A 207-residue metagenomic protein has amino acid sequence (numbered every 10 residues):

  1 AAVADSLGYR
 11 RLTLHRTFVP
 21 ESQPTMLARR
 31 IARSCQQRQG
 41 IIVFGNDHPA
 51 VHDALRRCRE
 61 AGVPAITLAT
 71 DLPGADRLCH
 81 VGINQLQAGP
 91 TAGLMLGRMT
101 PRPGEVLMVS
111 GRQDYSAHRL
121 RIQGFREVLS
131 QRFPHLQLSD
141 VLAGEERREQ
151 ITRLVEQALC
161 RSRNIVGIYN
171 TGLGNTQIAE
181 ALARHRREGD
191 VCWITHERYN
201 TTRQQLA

Functional and structural regions predicted by a protein language model:
A1, E105-V109: Conserved beta-strand elements of the Class I
A1-R29: Amphipathic helical "hinge" segments at domain boundaries
H15-M26, D47, V81-T91, M108-E127 (+3 more regions): Hinge/beta->alpha junction and helix N-cap segments in small-molecule ligand-binding domains
S34-R38, T100-P103, A158-N164: Glycine-rich phosphate-binding loop signature in dinucleotide/nucleotide-binding domains
R38, R77, N164-I165, A207: Local beta-strand N-terminus motif with an aromatic residue
I41-R59, F125, D140-T201: Hydrophobic alpha-helical
A50-Q87, Y199-Q205: Flexible loop/hinge segments that line or gate small-molecule binding clefts
A88-V106: A conserved helix-loop-strand patch within extracytoplasmic ligand-binding domains of the periplasmic binding
